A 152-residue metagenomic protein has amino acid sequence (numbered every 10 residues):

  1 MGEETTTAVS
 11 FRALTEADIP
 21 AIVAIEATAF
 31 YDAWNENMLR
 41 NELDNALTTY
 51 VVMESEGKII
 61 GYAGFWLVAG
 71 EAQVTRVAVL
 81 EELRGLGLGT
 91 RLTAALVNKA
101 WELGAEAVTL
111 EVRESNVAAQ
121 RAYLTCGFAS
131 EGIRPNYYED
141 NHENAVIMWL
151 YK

Functional and structural regions predicted by a protein language model:
E3-T6, S10-E82, L86, T93-A95 (+4 more regions): Acetyl-CoA-dependent GNAT
F11, G85, E111-V112, S130: Conserved SAM-binding loop
V74, V108-V112: Conserved hydrophobic beta-strand within the GNAT/NAT acetyltransferase core sheet that lines the active-site cleft
L80, R84, E111-S115, D140: Residue-level recognition of the GNAT/N-acetyltransferase active site
T93, S115-A119, N136-N141: Short glycine/proline-centered loop/turn elements that form peptide/ligand docking sites
E111, L124, A129-V146: Conserved catalytic-core motifs of GNAT/GCN5-like acyltransferases
